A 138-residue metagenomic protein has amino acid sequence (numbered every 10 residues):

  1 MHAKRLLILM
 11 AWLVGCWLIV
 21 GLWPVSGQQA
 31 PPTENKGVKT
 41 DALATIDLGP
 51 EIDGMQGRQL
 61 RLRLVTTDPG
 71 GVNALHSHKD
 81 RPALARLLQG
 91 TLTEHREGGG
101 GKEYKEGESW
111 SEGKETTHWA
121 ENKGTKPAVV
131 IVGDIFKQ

Functional and structural regions predicted by a protein language model:
L9-G21: Bacterial N-terminal signal peptides
L22-A30: Signal peptide processing junction and immediate N-terminal pro/mature segment of secreted/exported proteins
N35-L75, G133: A short glycine-rich, His/Asp/Glu-containing loop-to-beta-strand
I52-G54, N73-H78, R96, E121-K123: Short histidine-centered beta-strand/loop micro-motifs that create catalytic or ligand/metal-coordination sites
G57-L62, K79-P82, G99, E115 (+1 more regions): Extracytoplasmic
T67-P69, E97-E115: Short acidic-glycine-tyrosine-enriched beta hairpin
H78-G98, E108: Glycine- and acidic-residue-biased ligand/ion/polar-headgroup-sensing regions
K114-Q138: Ligand-binding loop in jelly-roll beta-barrel domains
